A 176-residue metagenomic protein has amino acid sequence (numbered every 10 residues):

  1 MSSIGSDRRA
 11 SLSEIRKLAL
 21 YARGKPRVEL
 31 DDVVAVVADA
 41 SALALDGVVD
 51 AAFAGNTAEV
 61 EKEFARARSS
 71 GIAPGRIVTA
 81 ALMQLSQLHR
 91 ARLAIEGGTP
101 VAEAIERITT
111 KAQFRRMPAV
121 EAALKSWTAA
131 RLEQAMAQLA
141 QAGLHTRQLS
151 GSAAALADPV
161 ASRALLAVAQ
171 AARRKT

Functional and structural regions predicted by a protein language model:
M1-T176: Conserved beta/loop motifs at nucleotide-recognition and modification sites
